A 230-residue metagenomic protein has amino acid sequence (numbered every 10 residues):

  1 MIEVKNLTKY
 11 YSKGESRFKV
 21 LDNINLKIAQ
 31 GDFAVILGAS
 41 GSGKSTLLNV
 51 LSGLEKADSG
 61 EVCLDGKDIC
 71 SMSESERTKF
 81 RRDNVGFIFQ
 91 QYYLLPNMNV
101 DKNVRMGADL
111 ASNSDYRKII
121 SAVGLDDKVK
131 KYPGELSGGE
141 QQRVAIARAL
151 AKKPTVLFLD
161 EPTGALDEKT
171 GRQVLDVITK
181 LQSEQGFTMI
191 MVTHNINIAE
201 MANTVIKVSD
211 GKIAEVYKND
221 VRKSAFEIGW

Functional and structural regions predicted by a protein language model:
I2-V208: ABC family nucleotide-binding domain
K212-W230: Conserved beta-strand-loop-alpha-helix hinge in the C-terminal portion of ABC ATPase nucleotide-binding domains
